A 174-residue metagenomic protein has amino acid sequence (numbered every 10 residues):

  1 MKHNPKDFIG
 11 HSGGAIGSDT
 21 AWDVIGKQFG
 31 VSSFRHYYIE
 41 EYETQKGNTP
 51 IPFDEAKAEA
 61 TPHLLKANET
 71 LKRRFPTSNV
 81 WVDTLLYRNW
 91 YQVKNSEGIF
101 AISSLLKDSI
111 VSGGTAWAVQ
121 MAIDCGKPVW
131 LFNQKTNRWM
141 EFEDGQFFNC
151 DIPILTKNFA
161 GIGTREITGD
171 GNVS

Functional and structural regions predicted by a protein language model:
K2-S174: Acidic/glycine-enriched connector segments
